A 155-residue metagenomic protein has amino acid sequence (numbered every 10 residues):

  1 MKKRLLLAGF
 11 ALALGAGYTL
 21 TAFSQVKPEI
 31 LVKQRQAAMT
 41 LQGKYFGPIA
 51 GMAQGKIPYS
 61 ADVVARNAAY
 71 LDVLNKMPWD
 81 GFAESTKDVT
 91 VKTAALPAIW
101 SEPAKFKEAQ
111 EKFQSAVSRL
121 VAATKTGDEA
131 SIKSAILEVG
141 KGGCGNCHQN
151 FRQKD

Functional and structural regions predicted by a protein language model:
M1-G9: Bacterial N-terminal signal peptides that target proteins for export
R4, L14-A16: A generic structural signal for short, solvent-exposed coil/turn residues that cap or connect secondary-structure
A11-L12, A22: Cleavable N-terminal signal peptides
G17-T21: N-terminal signal peptide c-region/cleavage motif recognized by signal peptidases
S24-V26: Conserved catalytic-core motifs characterized by acidic clusters
E29-V63, A69-D155: Sequence context surrounding c-type heme c attachment/ligation sites in exported
